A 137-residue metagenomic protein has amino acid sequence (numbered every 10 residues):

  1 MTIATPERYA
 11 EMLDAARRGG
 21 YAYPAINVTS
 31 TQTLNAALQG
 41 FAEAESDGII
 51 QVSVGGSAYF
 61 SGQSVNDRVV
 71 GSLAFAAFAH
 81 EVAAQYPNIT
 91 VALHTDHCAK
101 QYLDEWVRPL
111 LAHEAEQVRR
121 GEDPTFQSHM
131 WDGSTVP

Functional and structural regions predicted by a protein language model:
M1-Y23: N-terminal amphipathic alpha-helix/helix-capping segment at the start of soluble metabolic enzymes
A4-R8, V28-Q32, V70-A74: Conserved active-site and cofactor/substrate-binding residues in soluble primary-metabolism enzymes
R18-Y23, A44-G48, P87-V91, D123-Q127: Short, well-ordered coil/turn segments that N-cap beta-strands
A22, S30-T33, Q51-G55: Terminal or standalone catalytic/regulatory effector modules within metabolic enzymes and repeat proteins
N27, A37, D96: Conserved, mostly hydrophobic/aromatic
T33-N35, L103: Short, well-ordered alpha-helical microsegments
N35-E43: Short amphipathic alpha-helices and their capping/turn segments at secondary-structure boundaries
V54-P137: Active-site beta->alpha loop and helix N-cap motifs at the rims of alpha/beta catalytic domains
